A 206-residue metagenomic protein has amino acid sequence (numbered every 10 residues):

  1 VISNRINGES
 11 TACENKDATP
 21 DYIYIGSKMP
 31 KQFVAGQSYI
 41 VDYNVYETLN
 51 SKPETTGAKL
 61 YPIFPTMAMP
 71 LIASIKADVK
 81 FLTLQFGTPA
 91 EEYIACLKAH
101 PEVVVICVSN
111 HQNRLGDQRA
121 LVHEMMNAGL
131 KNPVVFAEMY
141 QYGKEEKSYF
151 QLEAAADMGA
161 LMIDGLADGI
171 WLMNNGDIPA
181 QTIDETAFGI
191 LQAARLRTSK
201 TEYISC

Functional and structural regions predicted by a protein language model:
V1, K76-S205: Catalytic alpha/beta core domains of metabolic enzymes, predominantly
V1-G116: Active-site beta->alpha loop and helix N-cap motifs at the rims of alpha/beta catalytic domains
